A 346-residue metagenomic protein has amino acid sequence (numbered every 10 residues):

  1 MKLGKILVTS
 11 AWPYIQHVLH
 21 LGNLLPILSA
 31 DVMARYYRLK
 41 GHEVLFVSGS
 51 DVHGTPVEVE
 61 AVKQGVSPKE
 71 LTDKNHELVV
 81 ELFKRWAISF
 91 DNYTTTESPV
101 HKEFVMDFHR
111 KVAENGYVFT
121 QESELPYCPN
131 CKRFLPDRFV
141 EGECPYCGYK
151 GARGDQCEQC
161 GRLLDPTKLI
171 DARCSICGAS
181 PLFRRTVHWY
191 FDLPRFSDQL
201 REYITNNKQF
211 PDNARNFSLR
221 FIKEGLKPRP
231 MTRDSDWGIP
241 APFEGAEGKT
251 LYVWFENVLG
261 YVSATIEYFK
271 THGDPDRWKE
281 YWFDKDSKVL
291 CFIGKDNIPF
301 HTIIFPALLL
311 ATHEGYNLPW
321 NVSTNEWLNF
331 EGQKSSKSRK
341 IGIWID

Functional and structural regions predicted by a protein language model:
M1-G41, L45-S48, T95, V100-E103 (+2 more regions): Structured secondary-structure scaffolds
K2-Q121, P129-R133, P145, Q209: N-terminal Rossmann-like or analogous alpha/beta NTP/dinucleotide-binding catalytic cores that position adenine
A34, E58, V80, H109-R110 (+5 more regions): Short glycine-/small-residue-rich flexible loop motifs, especially phosphate/cofactor-binding loops
V57-A61, V105, C131, F139 (+2 more regions): Short acidic, glycine/serine/threonine-rich loops at helix termini
D73, Q121-E122, R138, K168-D171 (+2 more regions): Non-catalytic, surface-exposed connector residues within folded enzymatic/regulatory domains
K84, E114-Y117, R162, A179 (+2 more regions): Generic secondary-structure signature for well-ordered alpha-helical cores
K111, Y146, Q159, Q199 (+1 more regions): Alpha-helical scaffold segments in soluble metabolic enzymes
G116-Y190: Cys/His-rich short segments
